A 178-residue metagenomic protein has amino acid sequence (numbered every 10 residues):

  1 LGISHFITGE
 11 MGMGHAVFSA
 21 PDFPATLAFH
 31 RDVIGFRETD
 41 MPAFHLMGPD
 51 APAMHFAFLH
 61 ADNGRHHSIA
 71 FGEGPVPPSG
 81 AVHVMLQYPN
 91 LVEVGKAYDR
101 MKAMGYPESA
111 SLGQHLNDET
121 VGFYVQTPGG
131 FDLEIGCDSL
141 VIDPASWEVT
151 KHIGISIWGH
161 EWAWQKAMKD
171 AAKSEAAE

Functional and structural regions predicted by a protein language model:
L1-H5, N63, H67-F71, G113: Intrinsic, low-complexity N-terminal interaction/targeting segments
L1-M11, H45-M47: Short, flexible helix-coil linker/hinge segments at the edges of structured domains or between repeats
M11, F18-A28, L86-L133, C137-P144 (+1 more regions): Vicinal oxygen chelate
F18-H66: Core segments of cupin and vicinal oxygen chelate
A57, V82-H83: Conserved acetyl-CoA binding element of GNAT-fold acetyltransferases
A70-P75, V84-Q87: Beta-strand-dominated scaffold domains
P78: Long C-terminal interaction/binding lobes of large macromolecular proteins
